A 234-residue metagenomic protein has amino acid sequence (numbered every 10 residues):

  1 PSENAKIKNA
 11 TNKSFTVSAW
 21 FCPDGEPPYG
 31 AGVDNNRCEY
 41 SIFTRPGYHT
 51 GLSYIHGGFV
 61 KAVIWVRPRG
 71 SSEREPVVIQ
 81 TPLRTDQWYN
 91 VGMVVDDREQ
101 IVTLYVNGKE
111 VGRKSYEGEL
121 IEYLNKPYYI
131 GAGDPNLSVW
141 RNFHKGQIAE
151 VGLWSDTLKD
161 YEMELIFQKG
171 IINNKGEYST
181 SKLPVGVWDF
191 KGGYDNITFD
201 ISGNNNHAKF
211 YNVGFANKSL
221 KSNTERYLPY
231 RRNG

Functional and structural regions predicted by a protein language model:
P1-I64, S72, E99-Y105, Y123 (+3 more regions): Extracellular glycan-recognition modules
S2-A5, N12, P27-Y29, G112-G118 (+2 more regions): Extracytoplasmic low-complexity segments
A19, V91, I148-L153, D200: Extracellular beta-strand elements of beta-rich domains used for carbohydrate recognition/degradation or cell-matrix
A62-N90, S138: Short, aromatic/His-centered strand-loop micro-motif at the edge of beta-sheets
D86-V95, L104, G152: Short tryptophan-centered beta-strand motifs in secreted/extracellular beta-sheet-rich domains of glycan-recognition
N90, Q147-E150, V187, N212: Extracellular/lumenal ectodomain signal focusing on beta-strand-rich modules and carbohydrate-recognition contexts
L124-A149, T157-L158, E164-I172: Extracellular glycan-interaction patches encoded by glycine-rich segments
